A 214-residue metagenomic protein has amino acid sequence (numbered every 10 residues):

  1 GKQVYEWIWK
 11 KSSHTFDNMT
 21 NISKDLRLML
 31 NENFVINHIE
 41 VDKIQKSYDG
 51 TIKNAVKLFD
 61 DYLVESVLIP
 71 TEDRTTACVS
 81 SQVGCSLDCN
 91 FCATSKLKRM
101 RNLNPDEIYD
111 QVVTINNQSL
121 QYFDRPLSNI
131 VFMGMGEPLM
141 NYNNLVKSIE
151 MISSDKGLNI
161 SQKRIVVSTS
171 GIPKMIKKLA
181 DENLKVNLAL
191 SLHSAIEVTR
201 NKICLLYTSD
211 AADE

Functional and structural regions predicted by a protein language model:
G1-T75: Flexible, acidic/Gly-rich N-terminal and inter-domain linker regions that tether and position cofactor-handling modules
K10, I176, T199-I203: Flexible glycine/acidic-rich beta-alpha junction loops that bind and position SAM and/or redox cofactors in anaerobic
K11, N33-N37, I115, I152 (+2 more regions): Alpha-helix boundary/capping residues
L63-V186, I196-E197: Conserved Radical SAM active-site core
K96-K98, K202-L206: Short glycine-enriched, charge-decorated loop/helix-capping segments at active-site entrances that position
H193: Short loop/turn segments at strand-loop or loop-helix junctions that form parts of catalytic or ligand-binding pockets
Y207-E214: Conserved small/polar residues in nucleotide/adenosyl-binding loops
